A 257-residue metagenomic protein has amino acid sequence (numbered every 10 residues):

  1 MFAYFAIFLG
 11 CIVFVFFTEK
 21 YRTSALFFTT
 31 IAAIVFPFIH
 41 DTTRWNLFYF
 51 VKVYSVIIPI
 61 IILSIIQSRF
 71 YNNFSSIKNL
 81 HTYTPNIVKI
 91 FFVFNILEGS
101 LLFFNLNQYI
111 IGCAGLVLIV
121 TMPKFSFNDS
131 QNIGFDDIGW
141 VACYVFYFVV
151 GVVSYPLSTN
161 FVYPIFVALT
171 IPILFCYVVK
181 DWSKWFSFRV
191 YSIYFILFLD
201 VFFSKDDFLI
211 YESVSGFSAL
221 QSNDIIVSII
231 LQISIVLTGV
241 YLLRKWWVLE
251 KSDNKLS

Functional and structural regions predicted by a protein language model:
M1-Y71: An N-terminal, globular interaction/scaffold subdomain
Y4-I12, V53-F70, I90-N95, I111-F125 (+2 more regions): Hydrophobic cores of alpha-helical transmembrane segments in multi-pass inner/ER membrane proteins, independent
Y4-V15, I165-S257: C-terminal transmembrane-bundle signature of multipass membrane proteins, characterized by strong activation on
L9-K20, P37-R44, R69-N79, M122-I133 (+1 more regions): Short juxtamembrane and helix-loop transition motifs at transmembrane-helix boundaries in membrane proteins
F16-F27, R69-T82, V178-V190: Membrane-helix interface "capping/anchor" motifs
T29-W45, L63-I66, V88-F104, W140-P156 (+1 more regions): Hydrophobic alpha-helical transmembrane segments and adjacent interfacial helices in integral membrane proteins
N46-K52, L106-I111, F217-I225: Non-cytosolic membrane-interface motifs at loop->transmembrane helix junctions
N79-W185, R189: Generic multipass alpha-helical transmembrane bundles of integral membrane proteins
